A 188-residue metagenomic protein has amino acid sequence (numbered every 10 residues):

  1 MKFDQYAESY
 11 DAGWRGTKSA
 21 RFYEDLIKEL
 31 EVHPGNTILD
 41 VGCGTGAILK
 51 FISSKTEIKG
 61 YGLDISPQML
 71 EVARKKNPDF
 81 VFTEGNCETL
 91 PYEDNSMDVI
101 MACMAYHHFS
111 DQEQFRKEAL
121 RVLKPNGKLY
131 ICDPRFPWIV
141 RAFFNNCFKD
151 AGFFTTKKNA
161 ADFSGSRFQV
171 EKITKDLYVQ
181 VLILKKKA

Functional and structural regions predicted by a protein language model:
M1-E31, A47-F51, V72, P137-N146: Conserved class I S-adenosyl-L-methionine
G13-T17, I48, Y130-I183: C-terminal alpha-helical "lid/dimerization" subdomain adjacent to the S-adenosyl-L-methionine
T37, G127-K128: Short glycine-centered segments of the SAM/dcSAM-binding site in methyltransferase folds
L39, T45-T89: Class I SAM-dependent methyltransferase SAM/SAH-binding core
M101: A conserved beta-strand element that flanks and buttresses the S-adenosyl-L-methionine
M104-A105: Short catalytic micro-motifs in class I SAM-dependent methyltransferases
E113-P125: A short glycine-rich, Lys/Arg-flanked "PGG" loop and its adjoining helix->strand segment in the class I
L184-A188: C-terminal lobe and adjacent flexible extensions of AdoMet/dcAdoMet transferase-like proteins
